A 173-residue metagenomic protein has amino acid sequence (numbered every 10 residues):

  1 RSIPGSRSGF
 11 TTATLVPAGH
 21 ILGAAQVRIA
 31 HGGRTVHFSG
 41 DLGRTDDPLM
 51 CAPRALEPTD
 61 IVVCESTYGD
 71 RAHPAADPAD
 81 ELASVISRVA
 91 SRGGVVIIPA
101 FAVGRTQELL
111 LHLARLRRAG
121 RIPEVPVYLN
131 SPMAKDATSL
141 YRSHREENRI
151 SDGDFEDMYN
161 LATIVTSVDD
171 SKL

Functional and structural regions predicted by a protein language model:
R1-E108, A114-R121: His/Asp/Glu-rich metal-coordinating catalytic cores of metallo-dependent phosphodiesterases/hydrolases acting on
V85-L173: Hard-cation-handling environments
